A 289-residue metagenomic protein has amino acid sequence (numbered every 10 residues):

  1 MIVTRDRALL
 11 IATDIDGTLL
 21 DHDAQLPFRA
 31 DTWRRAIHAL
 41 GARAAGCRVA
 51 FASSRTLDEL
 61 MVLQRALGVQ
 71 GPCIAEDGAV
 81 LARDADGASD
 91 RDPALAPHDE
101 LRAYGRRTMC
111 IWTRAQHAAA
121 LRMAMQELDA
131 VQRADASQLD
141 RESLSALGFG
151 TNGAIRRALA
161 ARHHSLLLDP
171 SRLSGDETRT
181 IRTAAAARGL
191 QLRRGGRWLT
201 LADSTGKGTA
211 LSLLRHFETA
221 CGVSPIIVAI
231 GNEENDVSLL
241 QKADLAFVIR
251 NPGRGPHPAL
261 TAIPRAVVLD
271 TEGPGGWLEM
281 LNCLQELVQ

Functional and structural regions predicted by a protein language model:
V3-A12, R34-C47, F217, G222-P225: A short, Lys/Arg-enriched amphipathic alpha-helix followed by its capping loop at the start of a domain
T4-Q25, L240: Asp-based phosphoryl-transfer active-site loop
D6-R7, T32, W198-Q289: Mg2+-dependent phosphoryl-transfer enzymes with acidic/Ser/Thr/Gly-rich catalytic loops
D23-G41, V248-P252: Basic, amphipathic juxtamembrane/active-site segments that coordinate anionic phosphate or diphosphate groups
W33-S137: Active-site phosphate-binding/coordination module
L67-V69, D77, R188, K242-D244 (+1 more regions): Short, structured coil segments at secondary-structure junctions
Q70-E76, G153-I155, A246-N251: Short hydrophobic/aromatic-enriched beta-strand-loop microsegments
A124-V228, E234-D236: Conserved acidic, metal-coordinating active-site core of Asp-based, Mg2+-dependent phosphoryl-transfer enzymes
